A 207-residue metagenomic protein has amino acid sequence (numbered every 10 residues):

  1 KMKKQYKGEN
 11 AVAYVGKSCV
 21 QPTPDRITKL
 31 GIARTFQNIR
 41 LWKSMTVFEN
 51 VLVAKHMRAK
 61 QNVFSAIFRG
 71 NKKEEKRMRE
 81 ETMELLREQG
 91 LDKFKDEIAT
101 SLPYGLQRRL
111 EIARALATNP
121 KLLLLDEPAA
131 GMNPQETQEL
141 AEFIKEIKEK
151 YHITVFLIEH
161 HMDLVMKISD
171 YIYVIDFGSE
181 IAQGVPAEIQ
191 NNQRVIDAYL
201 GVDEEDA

Functional and structural regions predicted by a protein language model:
K1-A207: Glycine-rich phosphate-binding loops of nucleotide-dependent enzymes
